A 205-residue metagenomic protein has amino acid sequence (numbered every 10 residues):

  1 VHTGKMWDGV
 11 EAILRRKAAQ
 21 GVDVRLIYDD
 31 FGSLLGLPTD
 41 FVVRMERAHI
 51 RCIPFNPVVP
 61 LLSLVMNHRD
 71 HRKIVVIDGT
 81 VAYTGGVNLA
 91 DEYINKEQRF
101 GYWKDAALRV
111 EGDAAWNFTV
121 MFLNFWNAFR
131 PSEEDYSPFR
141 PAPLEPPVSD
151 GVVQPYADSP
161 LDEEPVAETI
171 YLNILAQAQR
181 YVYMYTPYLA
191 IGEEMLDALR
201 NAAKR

Functional and structural regions predicted by a protein language model:
V1-R205: Charged, low-complexity intrinsically disordered terminal segments
